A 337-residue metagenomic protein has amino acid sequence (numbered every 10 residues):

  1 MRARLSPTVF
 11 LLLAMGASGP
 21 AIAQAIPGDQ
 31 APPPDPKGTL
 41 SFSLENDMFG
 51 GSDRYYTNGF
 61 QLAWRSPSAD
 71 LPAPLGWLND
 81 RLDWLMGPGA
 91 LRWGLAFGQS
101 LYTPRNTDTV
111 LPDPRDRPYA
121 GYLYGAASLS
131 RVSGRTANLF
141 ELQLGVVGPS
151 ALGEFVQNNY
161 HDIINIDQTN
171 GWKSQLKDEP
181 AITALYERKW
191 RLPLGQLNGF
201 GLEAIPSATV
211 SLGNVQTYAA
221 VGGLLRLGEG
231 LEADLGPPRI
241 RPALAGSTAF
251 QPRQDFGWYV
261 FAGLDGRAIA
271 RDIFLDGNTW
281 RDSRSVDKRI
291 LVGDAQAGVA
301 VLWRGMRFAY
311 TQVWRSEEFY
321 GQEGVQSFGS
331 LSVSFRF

Functional and structural regions predicted by a protein language model:
Q24-K37, S68-L91, V132-L139, L192-A204 (+2 more regions): Short loop/turn motifs that connect adjacent beta-strands in outer-membrane beta-barrel proteins
P34-G76: N-terminal ordered "arm"
T39, R105-T109, L224, E229-F337: Outer membrane beta-barrel transmembrane domains
L40-N46, W93-L101, L142-G148, R188 (+6 more regions): Transmembrane beta-barrel strands of outer-membrane/channel proteins
R54-F60, Y119-L123, N138, D178-A184 (+6 more regions): Residues that define the transmembrane beta-barrel architecture of outer-membrane proteins
W64-S66, Q99, L129-R131, R188-L192 (+4 more regions): Residue-level signature of outer-membrane beta-barrel architecture
W84-F155: Long, hydrophobic/aromatic-enriched structural stretches that serve as scaffold segments
L111-P114, Q168-S174, T209, R281-S285 (+1 more regions): Extracellular loop and loop/strand-boundary signature of outer-membrane beta-barrel proteins
